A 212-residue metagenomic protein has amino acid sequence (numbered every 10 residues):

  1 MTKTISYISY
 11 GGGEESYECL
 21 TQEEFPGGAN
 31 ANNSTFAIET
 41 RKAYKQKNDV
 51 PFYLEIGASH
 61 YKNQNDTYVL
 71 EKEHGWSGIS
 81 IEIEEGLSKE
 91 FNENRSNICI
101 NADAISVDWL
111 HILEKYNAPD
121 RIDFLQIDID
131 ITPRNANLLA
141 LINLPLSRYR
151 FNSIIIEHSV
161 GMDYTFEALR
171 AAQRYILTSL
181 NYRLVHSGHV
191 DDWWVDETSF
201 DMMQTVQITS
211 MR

Functional and structural regions predicted by a protein language model:
M1-K47, T209-R212: Juxtamembrane luminal stem/stalk of type II transmembrane Golgi/ER carbohydrate-processing enzymes
S6-S9, S16, F52, K115 (+1 more regions): Intrinsically disordered, low-complexity N-terminal regions enriched in serine/proline/glycine with scattered basic
T21, H111-E114, R170, T178: Compositionally biased amphipathic helical and low-complexity segments enriched in hydrophobic
E23-L110: SAM cofactor-binding core of SAM-dependent methyltransferases, primarily the Rossmann-like beta-alpha-beta module
A43, W109-P119, L141-S147: Short amphipathic alpha-helix with an adjacent loop that forms part of the alpha/beta core around
N48-V50, Y116, R121: A generic hydrophobic-helix recognition signal that picks specific residues within alpha-helical hydrophobic
Y68-V69, H74-S77, D120-I127, I131-R212: Conserved acidic-Pro-Pro-aromatic motif
F91-E93, I112, D196-F200: Short secondary-structure transition/capping segments
